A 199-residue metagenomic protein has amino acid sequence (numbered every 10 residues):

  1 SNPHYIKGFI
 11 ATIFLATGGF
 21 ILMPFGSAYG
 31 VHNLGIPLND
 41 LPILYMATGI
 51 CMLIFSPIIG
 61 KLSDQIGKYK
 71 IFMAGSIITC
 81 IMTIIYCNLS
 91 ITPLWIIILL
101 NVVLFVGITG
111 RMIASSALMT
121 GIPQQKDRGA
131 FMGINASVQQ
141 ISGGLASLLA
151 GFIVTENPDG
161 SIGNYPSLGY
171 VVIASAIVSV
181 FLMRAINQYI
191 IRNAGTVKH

Functional and structural regions predicted by a protein language model:
H4-Y45: Extracytoplasmic gate region of multi-pass secondary transporters
I43-M52, Q139, S175: Transmembrane alpha-helical segments of major facilitator superfamily
G49-P57, G144: Residue-level signature of mid-helix packing/kink "hotspots" within the transmembrane helices of 12-pass Major
S56-G67, V154: Helix-to-loop junctions at the C-terminal end of transmembrane segments in multipass secondary transporters
Y69-S115: C-terminal transmembrane helical hairpin of 12-TM major facilitator-type secondary transporters
Q125-P158: A late C-terminal transmembrane helix in Major Facilitator Superfamily
F152-A176: A membrane-interface helix-boundary motif in multi-pass transporters
Y170-H199: Multi-pass alpha-helical transporter architecture, strongest for 12-TM Major Facilitator/SLC carriers used
